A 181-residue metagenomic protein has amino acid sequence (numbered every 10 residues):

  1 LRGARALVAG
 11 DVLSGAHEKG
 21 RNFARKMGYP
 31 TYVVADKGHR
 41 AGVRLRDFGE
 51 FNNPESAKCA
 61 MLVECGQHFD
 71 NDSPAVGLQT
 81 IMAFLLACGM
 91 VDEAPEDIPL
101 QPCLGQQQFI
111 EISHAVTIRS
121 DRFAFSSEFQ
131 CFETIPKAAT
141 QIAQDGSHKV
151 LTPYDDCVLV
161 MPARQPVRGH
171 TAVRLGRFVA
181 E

Functional and structural regions predicted by a protein language model:
L1-E181: Structured catalytic-domain cores with a bias toward divalent-metal coordination
